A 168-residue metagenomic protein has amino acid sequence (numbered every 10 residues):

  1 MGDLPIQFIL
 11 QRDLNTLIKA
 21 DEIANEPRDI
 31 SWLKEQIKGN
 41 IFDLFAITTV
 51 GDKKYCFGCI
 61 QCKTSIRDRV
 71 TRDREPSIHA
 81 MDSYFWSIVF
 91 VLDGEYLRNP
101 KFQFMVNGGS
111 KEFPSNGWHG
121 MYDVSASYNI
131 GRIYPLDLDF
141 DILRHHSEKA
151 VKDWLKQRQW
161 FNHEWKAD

Functional and structural regions predicted by a protein language model:
M1-I30: Acidic-basic catalytic patches of nuclease active cores, encompassing PD-(D/E)XK and other metal-cofactor nuclease
S31-G39: Conserved nucleotide-cofactor-binding alpha/beta core module
G39-T49: Short acidic loop-to-beta-strand element that houses the catalytic metal-binding Asp/Glu of nuclease active sites
L44-A46, C56-T64, D73: Conserved catalytic cores of phosphodiester-cleaving nucleases, focusing on short active-site segments
K63-R69, E95-L97: Short acidic, S/G/P-rich loop/turn micro-motifs used as interaction or catalytic elements
V70-S87: Short, charged, amphipathic alpha-helix that recurs within catalytic cores of restriction-modification and other
W86, L92-D168: C-terminal tail/extension regions appended to the core domain(s) of diverse proteins
